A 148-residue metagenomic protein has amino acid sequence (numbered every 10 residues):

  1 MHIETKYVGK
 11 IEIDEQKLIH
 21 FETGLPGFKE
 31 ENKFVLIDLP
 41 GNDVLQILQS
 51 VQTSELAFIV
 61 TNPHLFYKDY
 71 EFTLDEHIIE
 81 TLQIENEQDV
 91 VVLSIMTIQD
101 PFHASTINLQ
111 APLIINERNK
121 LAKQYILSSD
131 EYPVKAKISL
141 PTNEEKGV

Functional and structural regions predicted by a protein language model:
M1-Y67, E87-L93, T97-V148: Long, compositionally biased stretches
E71-L74: Extended catalytic/binding region for NAD+/ADP-ribose chemistry, centered on the ART fold
E76-E85: Short active-site loop/helix that positions an aromatic residue
